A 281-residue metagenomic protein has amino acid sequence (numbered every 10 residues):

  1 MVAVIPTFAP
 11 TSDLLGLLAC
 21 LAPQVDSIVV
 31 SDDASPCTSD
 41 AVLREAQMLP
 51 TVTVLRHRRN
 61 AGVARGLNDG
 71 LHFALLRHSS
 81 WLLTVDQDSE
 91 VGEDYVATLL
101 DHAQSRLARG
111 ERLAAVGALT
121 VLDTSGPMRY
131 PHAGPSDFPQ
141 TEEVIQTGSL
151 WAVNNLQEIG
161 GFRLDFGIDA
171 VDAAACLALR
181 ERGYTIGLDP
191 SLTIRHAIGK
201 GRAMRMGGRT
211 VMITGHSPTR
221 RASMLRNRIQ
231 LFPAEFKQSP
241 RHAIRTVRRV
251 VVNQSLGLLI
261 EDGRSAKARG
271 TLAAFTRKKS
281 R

Functional and structural regions predicted by a protein language model:
I5-P23: Short, well-formed alpha-helical segments that are part of the catalytic scaffolds of diverse glycosyltransferases
D32-V42, R59, S89-E90: A conserved acidic beta->alpha catalytic loop
R58-L76: Glycine-rich, basic loop-to-helix element that forms the pyrophosphate-binding segment of sugar-nucleotide handling
S79-E90: Short beta-strand-to-loop acidic/aromatic patch adjacent to the donor-nucleotide binding site
D94-M128: Conserved donor NDP-sugar-binding/catalytic core segment of glycosyltransferases
G134-W151, I213: A recurrent flexible, glycine/aromatic-enriched loop bordering the glycosyltransferase active site that acts as
N155, I159-G160, D165-R195: A short, conserved alpha-helix in the catalytic core of glycosyltransferases
P233-R281: Non-catalytic, C-terminal membrane-associated alpha-helical segments of glycosyltransferases
